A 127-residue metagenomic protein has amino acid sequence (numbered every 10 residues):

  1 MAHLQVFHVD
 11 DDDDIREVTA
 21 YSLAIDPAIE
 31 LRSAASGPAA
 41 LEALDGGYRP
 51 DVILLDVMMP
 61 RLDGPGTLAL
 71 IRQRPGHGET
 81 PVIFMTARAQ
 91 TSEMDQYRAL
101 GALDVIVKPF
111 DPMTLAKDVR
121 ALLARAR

Functional and structural regions predicted by a protein language model:
A2-D14, T19-L23, I53: Conserved acidic segment of CheY-like receiver
S33-V52: Acidic, metal-coordinating helix/loop segments flanking the phosphotransfer/catalytic sites of two-component signaling
Y48-D51, G76-P81: His-Asp phosphorelay/catalytic-motif detector in bacterial-type signaling
M59: Receiver (REC) domain active-site loop signature in two-component systems and cognate sites in sensor histidine kinases
L103: Short, glycine/charged-rich "phosphate-handling" switch motifs in NTP-dependent and phosphotransfer domains
F110-R120: C-terminal output helix
